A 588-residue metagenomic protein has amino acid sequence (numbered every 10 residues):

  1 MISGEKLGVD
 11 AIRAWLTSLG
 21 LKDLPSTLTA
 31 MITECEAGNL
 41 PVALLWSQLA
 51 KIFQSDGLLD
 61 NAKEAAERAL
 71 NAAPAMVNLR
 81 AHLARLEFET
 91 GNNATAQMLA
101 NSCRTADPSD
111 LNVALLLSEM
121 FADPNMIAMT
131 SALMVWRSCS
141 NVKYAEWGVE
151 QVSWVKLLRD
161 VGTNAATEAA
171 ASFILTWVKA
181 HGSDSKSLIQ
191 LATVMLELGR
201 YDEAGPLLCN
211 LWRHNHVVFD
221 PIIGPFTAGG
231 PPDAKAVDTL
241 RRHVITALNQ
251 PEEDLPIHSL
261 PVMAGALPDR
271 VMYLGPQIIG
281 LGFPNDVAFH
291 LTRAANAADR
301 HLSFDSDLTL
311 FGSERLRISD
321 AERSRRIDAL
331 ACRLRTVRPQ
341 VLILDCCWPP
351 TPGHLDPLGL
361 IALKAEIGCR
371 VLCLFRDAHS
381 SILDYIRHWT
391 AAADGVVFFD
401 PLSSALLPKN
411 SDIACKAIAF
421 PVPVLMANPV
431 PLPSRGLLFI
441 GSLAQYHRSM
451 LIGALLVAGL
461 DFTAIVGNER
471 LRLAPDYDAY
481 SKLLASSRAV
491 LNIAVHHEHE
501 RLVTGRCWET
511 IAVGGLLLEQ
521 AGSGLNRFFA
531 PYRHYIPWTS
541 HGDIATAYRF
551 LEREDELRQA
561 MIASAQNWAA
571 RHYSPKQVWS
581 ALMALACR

Functional and structural regions predicted by a protein language model:
L19, F53, E87, F121 (+2 more regions): Residue at a conserved register position within TPR or TPR-like alpha-solenoid repeats
L40, P74, P108, K143-Y144 (+2 more regions): Short coil turns that delineate tetratricopeptide repeat
A236, I245-R326, C346-P349, G353-G359 (+3 more regions): Nucleotide-sugar donor-binding catalytic core of glycosyltransferases
A298, E552-A584: A charged, aromatic-enriched C-terminal amphipathic alpha-helix characteristic of glycosyltransferases across folds
Y535-H541, F550-D555: Conserved acidic donor-binding segment of nucleotide-sugar-dependent glycosyltransferases
